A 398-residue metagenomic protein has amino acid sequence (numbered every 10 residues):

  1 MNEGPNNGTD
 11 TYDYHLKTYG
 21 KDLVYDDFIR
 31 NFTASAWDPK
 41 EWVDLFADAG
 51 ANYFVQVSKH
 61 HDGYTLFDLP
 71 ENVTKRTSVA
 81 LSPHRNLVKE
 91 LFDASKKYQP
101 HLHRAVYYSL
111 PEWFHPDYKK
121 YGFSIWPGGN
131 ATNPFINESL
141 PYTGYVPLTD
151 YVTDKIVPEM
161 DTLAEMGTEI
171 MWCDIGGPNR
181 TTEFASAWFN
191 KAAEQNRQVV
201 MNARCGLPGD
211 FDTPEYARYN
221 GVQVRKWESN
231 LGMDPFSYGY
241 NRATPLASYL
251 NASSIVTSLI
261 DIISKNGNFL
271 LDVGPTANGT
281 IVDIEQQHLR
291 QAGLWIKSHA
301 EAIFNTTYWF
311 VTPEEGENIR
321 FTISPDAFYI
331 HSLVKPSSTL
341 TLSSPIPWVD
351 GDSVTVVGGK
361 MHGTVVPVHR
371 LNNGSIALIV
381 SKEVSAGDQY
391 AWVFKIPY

Functional and structural regions predicted by a protein language model:
M1-Y398: Mature catalytic domains of secreted/periplasmic carbohydrate-active enzymes
